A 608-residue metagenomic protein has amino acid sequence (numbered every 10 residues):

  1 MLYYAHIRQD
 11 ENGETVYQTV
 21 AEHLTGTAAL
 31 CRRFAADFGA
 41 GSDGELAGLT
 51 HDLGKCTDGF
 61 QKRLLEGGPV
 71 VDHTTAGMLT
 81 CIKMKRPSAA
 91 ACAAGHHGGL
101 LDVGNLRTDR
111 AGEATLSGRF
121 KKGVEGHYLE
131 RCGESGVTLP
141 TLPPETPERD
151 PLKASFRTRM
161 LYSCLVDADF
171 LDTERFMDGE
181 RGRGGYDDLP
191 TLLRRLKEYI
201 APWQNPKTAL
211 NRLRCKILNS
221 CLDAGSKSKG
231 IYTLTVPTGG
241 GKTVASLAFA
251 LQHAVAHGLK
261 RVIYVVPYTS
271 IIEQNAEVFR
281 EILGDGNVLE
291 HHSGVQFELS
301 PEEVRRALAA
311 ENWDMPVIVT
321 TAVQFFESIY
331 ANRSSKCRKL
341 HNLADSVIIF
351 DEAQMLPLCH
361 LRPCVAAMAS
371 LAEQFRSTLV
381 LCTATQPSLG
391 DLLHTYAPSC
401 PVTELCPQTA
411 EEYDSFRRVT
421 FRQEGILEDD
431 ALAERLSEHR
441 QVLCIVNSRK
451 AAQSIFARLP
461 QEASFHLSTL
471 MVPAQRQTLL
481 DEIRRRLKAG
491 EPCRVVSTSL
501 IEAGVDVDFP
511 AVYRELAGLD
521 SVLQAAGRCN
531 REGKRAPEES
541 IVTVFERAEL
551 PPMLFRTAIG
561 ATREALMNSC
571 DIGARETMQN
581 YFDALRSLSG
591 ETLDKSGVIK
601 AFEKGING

Functional and structural regions predicted by a protein language model:
M1-E198: Accessory nucleic-acid engagement/destabilization modules that flank
I7-E11, T269, L289-E303, N447-K450 (+2 more regions): Conserved helicase motor
A89, A372, D430, E434-S437 (+8 more regions): C-terminal helicase lobe and adjacent C-terminal extensions/tails of nucleic-acid helicase motors
S228-A250: Walker A/P-loop
A250-L251, G258-I282, V295, S388: Conserved Walker A/P-loop ATP-binding site and its immediately adjacent core in helicase/helicase-like ATPase domains
R261-I272, R435-P460, S468: Conserved strand-helix element at the start of the C-terminal RecA-like helicase core
G284-Y330: Inter-Walker segment of RecA-like/P-loop motor cores
A384-S437: Interdomain hinge/linker at the junction between the two RecA-like core domains of SF2 helicases
